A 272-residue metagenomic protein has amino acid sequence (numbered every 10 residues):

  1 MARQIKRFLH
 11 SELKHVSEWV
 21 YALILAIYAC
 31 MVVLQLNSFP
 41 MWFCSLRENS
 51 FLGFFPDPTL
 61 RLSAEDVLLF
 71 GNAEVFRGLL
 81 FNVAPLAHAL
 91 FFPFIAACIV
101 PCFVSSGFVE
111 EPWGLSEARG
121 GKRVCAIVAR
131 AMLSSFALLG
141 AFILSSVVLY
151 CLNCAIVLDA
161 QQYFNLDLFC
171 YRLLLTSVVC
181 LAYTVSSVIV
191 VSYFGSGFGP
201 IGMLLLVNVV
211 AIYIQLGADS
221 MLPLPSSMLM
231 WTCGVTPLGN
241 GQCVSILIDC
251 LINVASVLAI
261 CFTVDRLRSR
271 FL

Functional and structural regions predicted by a protein language model:
M1-L25: Aromatic- and glycine-rich beta-strand/loop motifs that create alpha-glucan
R3, D219-L238: Short hydrophobic, aromatic-rich alpha-helical segments embedded in or entering the lipid bilayer of multi-pass
F8-S11, I252-L272: Junction motif at the cytosolic side of a transmembrane helix
Y21-A29, G197-A211, P223-M228: Central hydrophobic cores of alpha-helical transmembrane segments in multi-pass integral membrane proteins
I24-F103, I127-G197, L204, C233-N253: Secretory targeting signals
G107, Y213-G217: Transmembrane alpha-helices and adjacent helix-loop boundaries
S116-R123: Short helix-to-coil transition segments within interhelical loops that connect adjacent transmembrane helices
